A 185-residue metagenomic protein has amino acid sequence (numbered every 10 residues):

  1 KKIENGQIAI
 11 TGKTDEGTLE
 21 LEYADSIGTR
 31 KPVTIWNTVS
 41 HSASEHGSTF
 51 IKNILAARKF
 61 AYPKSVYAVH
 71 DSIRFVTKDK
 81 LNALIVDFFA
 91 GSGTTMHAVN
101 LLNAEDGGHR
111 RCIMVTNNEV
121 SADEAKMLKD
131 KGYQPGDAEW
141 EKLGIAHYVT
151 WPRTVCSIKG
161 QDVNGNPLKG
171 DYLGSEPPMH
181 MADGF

Functional and structural regions predicted by a protein language model:
K1-L84, D106-H109, E119-A125: Class I S-adenosyl-L-methionine
E4-I8, V155-V163: Non-catalytic alpha-helical coupling and interface elements of nucleotide-dependent molecular machines and regulators
T14, R110, M127, G165 (+1 more regions): Residue-level detector of alpha-helical recognition elements and their boundaries
K31-V33, A182-F185: Sequence-level motif detector for i,i+2 pairs with an aromatic at +2
Y62, V66-G160: Conserved S-adenosyl-L-methionine
I158-D183: Short mixed-charge
